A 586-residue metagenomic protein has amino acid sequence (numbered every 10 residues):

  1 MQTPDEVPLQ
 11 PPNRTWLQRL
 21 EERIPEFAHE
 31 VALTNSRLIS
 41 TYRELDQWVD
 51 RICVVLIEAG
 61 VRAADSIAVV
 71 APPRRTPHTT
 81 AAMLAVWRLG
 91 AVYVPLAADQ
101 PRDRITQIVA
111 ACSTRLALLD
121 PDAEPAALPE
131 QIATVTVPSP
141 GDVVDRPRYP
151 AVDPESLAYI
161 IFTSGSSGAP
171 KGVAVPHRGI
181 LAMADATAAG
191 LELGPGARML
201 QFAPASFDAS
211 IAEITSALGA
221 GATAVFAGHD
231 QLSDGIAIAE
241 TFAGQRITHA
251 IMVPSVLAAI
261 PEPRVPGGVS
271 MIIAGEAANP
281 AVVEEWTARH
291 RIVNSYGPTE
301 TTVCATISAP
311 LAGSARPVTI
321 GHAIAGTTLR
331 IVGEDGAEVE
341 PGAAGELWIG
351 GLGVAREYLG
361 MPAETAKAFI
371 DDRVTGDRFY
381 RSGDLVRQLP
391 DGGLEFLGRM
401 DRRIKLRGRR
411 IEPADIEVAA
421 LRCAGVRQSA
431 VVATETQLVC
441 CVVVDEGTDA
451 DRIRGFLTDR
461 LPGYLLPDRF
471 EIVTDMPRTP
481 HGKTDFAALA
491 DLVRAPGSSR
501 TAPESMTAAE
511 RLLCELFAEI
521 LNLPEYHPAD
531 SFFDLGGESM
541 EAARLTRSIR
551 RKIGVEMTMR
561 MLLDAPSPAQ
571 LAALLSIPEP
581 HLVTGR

Functional and structural regions predicted by a protein language model:
M1-E6, T15-L17, V54, A117-P129 (+10 more regions): AMP-dependent adenylate-forming
M1-I161, V175-H177, A182, N279 (+5 more regions): AMP-binding/adenylate-forming domain of the ANL superfamily
H29-E30, N35-I39, V61-I67, L397-R402 (+4 more regions): Phosphopantetheine carrier-protein modules
A71-T76, A97, L157, L193 (+6 more regions): Conserved AMP-binding
P73-R74, A91-Q107, P121-E124, A222-Q245 (+3 more regions): ATP-dependent adenylate-forming carboxylate-activation enzymes
R74-W87, I411-D415, R511, D530-I553 (+1 more regions): Phosphopantetheine-attachment site and its flanking helix in carrier
K171-L200, F207-T248: Conserved AMP-binding/adenylation subdomain of ANL enzymes
G219-A222, H249-I251, A258-T319, T328: Gly/Ser/Thr-rich phosphate-binding loop
